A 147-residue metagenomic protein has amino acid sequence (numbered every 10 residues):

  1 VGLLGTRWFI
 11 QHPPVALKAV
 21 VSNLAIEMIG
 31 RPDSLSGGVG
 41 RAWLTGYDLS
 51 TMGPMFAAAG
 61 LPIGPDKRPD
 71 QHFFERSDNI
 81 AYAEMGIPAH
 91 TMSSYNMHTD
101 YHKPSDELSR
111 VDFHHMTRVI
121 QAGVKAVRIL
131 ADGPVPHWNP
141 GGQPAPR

Functional and structural regions predicted by a protein language model:
V1-T91, Y95-D100: Metal-dependent peptidase/peptidase-like ectodomains
S94, H98-R147: His/Asp/Glu-rich mid-to-C-terminal helical/loop segments that flank catalytic regions of hydrolases
